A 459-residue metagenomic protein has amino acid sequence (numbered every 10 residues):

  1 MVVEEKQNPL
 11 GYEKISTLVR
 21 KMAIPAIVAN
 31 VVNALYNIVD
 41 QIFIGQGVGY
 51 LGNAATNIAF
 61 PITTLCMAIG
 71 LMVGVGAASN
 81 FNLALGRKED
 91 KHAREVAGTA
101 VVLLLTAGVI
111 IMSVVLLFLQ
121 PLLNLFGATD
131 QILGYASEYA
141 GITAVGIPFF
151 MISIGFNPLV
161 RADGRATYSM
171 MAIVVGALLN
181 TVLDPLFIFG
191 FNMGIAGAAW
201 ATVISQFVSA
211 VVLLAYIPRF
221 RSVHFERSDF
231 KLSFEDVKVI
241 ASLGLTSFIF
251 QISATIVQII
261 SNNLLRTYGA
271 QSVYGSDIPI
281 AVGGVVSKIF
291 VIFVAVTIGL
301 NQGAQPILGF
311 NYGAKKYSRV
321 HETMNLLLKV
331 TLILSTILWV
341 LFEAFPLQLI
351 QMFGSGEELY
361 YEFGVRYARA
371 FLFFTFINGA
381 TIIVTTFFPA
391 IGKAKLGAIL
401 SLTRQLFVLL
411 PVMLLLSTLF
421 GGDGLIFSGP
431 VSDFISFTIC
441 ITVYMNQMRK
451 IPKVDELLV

Functional and structural regions predicted by a protein language model:
M1-A23, F81-P148, N192-L245, L308-F373 (+1 more regions): Short alpha-helical transmembrane segments in multi-pass integral membrane proteins
S16-L35, V39, I62-I69, V145 (+5 more regions): Residue-level signal for short hydrophobic patches within transmembrane helices of multi-pass membrane transporters
K21-D40, I142, G176, S205-S209 (+1 more regions): Transmembrane helical elements of multi-pass membrane transporters/channels
A26, N30, I42, Q46 (+16 more regions): Transmembrane alpha-helix boundary and packing residues in multipass membrane permease domains and related
L35-N53, L123-D130, L186-M193, T255-V285 (+4 more regions): Helix-terminus/linker motif at the lipid-water interface of multi-pass membrane proteins
Y50-P61, A136, A140, A199 (+2 more regions): Small-residue hotspots at the loop-to-helix junctions and early N-terminal turns of transmembrane alpha-helices
N53-S113, F150-S169, N262, V282-V340 (+2 more regions): Small-residue-rich hydrophobic transmembrane alpha-helices
G74, T143-R161, S169-A177, A198-V211 (+4 more regions): Short runs within selected transmembrane alpha-helices of multi-pass transporters and secretion channels
